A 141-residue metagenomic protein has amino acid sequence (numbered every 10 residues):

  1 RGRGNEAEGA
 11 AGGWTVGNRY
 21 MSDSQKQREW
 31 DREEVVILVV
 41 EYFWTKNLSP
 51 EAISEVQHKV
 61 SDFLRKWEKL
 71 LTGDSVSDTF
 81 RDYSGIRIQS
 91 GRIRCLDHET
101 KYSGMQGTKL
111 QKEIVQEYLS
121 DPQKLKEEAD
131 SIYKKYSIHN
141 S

Functional and structural regions predicted by a protein language model:
R1-S141: Intrinsically disordered, charged low-complexity linkers and terminal tails that flank or connect structured domains
